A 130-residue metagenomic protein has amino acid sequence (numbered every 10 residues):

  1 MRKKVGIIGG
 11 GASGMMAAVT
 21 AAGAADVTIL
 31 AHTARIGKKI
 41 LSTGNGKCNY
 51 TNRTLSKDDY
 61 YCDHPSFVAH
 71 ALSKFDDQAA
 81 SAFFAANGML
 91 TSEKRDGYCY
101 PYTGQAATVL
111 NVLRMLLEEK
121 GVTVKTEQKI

Functional and structural regions predicted by a protein language model:
M1-S13, T28: Beta1/beta-strand and adjacent pyrophosphate-binding region of the FAD-binding site in flavoprotein oxidoreductases
G6, A22-N45: Glycine-rich FAD pyrophosphate-binding loop
S13, A17-A22: Small-residue (primarily alanine) positions within well-ordered alpha-helices, especially packing/interaction faces
N45-R95: Glycine-rich active-site loop/strand segments that organize a redox cofactor
V68-D76, D96-M115, K125: Short beta-strand to alpha-helix junction loop
T126-I130: A conserved short coil-to-beta-strand element within the FAD-binding core of flavoproteins
